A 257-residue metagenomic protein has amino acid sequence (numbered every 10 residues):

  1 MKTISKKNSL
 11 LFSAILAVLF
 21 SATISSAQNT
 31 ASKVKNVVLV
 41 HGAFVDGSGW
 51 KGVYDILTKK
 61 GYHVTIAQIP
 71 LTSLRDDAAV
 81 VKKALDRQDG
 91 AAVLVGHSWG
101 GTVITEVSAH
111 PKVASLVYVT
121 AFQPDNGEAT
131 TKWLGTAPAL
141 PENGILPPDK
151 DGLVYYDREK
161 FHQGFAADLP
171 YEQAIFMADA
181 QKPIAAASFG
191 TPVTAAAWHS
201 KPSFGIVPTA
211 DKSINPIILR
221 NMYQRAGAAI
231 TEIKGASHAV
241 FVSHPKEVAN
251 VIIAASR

Functional and structural regions predicted by a protein language model:
F12-S21: Bacterial N-terminal signal peptides
S32-L74: Conserved HGGG/HGGXW glycine-rich cap/lid loop of the alpha/beta-hydrolase fold
V95-G100, I104: Gly/Ala-rich beta-loop-alpha elbow adjacent to hydrolase catalytic centers
K112-V113, V117-R158, A185, F189: Flexible "cap/lid" loop of the alpha/beta hydrolase fold
D179-A197: Active-site nucleophile elbow and catalytic-triad environment of alpha/beta-hydrolase enzymes
G205-V207: Short beta-strand/loop motif that positions the catalytic acidic residue of the alpha/beta-hydrolase fold
T209-A236, V242: Conserved loop-alpha-helix segment in the C-terminal half of the alpha/beta-hydrolase fold that carries the catalytic
T231-R257: Catalytic active-site module of serine/aspartate enzymes centered on a nucleophile-bearing elbow/loop
